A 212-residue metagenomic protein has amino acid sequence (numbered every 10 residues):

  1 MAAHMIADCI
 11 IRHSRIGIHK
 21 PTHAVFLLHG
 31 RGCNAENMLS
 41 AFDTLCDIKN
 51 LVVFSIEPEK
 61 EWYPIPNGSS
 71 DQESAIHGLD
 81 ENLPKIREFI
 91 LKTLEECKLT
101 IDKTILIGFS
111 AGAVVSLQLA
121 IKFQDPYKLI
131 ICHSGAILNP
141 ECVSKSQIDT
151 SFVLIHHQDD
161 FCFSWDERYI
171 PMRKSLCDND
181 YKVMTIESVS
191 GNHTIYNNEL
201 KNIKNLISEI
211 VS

Functional and structural regions predicted by a protein language model:
A3-L99: Serine-hydrolase catalytic machinery in alpha/beta-hydrolase-like enzymes
R31, E167-K174, N179-S212: C-terminal catalytic histidine-bearing segment of alpha/beta-hydrolase fold enzymes
K98-G108: Alpha/beta-hydrolase fold nucleophile elbow
I107-G112, S116: Gly/Ala-rich beta-loop-alpha elbow adjacent to hydrolase catalytic centers
V115-L119, E141: Hydrolases whose catalytic domains are alpha/beta-hydrolase-1, hotdog thioesterase, or metallo-beta-lactamase-like
D125-I137: A conserved short beta-strand
V153-H157: Short beta-strand/loop motif that positions the catalytic acidic residue of the alpha/beta-hydrolase fold
Q158-F161, S190-N192: Acidic beta-to-alpha connecting loop that harbors the catalytic carboxylate
